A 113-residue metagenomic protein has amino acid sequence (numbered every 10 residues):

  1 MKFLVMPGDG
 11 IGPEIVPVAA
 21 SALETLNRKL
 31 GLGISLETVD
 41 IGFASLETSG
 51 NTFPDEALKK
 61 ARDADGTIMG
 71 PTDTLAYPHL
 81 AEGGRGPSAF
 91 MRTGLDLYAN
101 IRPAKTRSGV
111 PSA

Functional and structural regions predicted by a protein language model:
M1-G10, R28, S35, D40-A113: Anion-binding alpha/beta catalytic cores of soluble intermediary-metabolism enzymes, centered on
M6-S21: N-terminal basic/disordered segments at the start of proteins
V18, A22, P87-F90: Alpha-helical scaffold elements adjacent to nucleotide-binding pockets in ATP/GTP-utilizing enzyme cores
A20-L30: Short catalytic helix/loop segments, enriched in acidic residues and glycine and frequently bearing histidine
